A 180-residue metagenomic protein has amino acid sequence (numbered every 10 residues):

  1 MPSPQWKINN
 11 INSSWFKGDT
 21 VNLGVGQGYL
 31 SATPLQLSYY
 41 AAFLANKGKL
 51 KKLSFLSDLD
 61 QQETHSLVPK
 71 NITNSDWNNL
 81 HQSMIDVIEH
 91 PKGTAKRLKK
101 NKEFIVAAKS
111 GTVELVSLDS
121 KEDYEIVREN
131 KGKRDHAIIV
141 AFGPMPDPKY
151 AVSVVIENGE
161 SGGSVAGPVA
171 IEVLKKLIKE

Functional and structural regions predicted by a protein language model:
M1-A151: Beta-lactam-recognizing serine transpeptidase/beta-lactamase-like catalytic domain environment
S3, V116, K121, E125-N130 (+2 more regions): Periplasmic/cell-envelope proteins involved in peptidoglycan metabolism and beta-lactam response
